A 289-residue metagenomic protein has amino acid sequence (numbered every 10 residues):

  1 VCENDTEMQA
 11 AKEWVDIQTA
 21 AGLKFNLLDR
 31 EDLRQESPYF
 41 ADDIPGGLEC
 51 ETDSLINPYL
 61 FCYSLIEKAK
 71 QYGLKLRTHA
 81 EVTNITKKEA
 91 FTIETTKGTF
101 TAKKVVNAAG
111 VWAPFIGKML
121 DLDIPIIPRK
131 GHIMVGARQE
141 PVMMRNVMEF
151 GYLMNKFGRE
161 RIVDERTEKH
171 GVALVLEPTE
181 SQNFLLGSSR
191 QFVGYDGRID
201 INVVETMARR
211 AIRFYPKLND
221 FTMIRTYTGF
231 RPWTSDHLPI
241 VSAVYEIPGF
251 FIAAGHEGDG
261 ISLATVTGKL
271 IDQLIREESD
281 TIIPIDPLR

Functional and structural regions predicted by a protein language model:
V1-D32, A173: Dinucleotide-binding Rossmann-like beta1-alpha1 core, especially the glycine-rich loop that anchors the ADP
C2-A10, L48-K68, R198-V203, S262: Short beta-strand to alpha-helix junction loop
T6-Q9, S37-P45, T86-T92, W233-H237 (+1 more regions): A short, glycine/Asx- and small/polar-enriched loop/turn that sits immediately N-terminal to a beta-strand
W14-D16, F25-R30, R34-Y72, S189-F192 (+2 more regions): Helix-loop-beta segment of a Rossmann-like dinucleotide-binding subdomain
I17-E31, I124-I127, D220, E278-I283: A short alpha-helix-loop-beta-strand transition element characteristic of N-terminal alpha/beta dinucleotide-binding
L27, F91, L238-R289: C-terminal lid/capping helical subdomain adjacent to the catalytic/cofactor pocket in oxidative enzymes
L48-K104: Helical element adjacent to the flavin cofactor pocket in flavoenzyme catalytic cores
N84, T99-F100, G110-T226, F230-Y245: Active-site substrate-recognition segment that forms the wall of the catalytic cavity or substrate channel
